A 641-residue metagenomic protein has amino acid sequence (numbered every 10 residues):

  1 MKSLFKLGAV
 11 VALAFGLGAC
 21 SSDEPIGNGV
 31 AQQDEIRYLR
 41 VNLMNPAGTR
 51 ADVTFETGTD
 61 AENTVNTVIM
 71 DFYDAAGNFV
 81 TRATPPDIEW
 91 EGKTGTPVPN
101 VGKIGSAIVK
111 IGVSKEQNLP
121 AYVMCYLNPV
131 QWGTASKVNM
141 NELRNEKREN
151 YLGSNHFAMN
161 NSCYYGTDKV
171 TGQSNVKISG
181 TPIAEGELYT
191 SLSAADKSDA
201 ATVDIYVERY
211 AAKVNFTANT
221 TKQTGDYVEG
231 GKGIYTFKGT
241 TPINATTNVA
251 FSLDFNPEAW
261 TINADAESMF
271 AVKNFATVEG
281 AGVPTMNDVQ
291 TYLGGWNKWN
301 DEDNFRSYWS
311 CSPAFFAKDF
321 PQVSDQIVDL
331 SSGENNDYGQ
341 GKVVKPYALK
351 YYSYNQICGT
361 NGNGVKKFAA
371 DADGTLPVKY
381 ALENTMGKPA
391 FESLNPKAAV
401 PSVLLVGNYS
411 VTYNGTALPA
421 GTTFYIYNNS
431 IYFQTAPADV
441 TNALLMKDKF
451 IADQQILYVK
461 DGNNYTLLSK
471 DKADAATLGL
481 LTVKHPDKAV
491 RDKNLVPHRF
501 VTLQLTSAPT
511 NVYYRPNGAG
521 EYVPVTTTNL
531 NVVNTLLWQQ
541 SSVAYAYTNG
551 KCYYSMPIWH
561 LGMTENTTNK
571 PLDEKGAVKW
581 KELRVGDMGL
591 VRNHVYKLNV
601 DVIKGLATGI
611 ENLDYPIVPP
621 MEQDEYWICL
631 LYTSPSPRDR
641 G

Functional and structural regions predicted by a protein language model:
S3-V10: Sec-dependent signal peptide recognition, specifically the positively charged N-region followed immediately by
G18-A19: C-terminal motif of bacterial Sec signal peptides marking the signal peptidase cleavage site
I26-A51, E208-N219: A short, Gly/Thr-enriched small/hydrophobic beta-strand-prone motif that recurs across taxa
A51-A135, T217, K222-D601, S634: Tryptophan-paired
E89, K93, W132-A201: Structured interaction patches on ligand/partner-binding surfaces of diverse proteins
E185-E187, S191-D226: Fungal eukaryote-biased detector of long internal structured cores
Y615-C629: C-terminal functional modules
Y632-G641: Conserved small/polar residues in nucleotide/adenosyl-binding loops
